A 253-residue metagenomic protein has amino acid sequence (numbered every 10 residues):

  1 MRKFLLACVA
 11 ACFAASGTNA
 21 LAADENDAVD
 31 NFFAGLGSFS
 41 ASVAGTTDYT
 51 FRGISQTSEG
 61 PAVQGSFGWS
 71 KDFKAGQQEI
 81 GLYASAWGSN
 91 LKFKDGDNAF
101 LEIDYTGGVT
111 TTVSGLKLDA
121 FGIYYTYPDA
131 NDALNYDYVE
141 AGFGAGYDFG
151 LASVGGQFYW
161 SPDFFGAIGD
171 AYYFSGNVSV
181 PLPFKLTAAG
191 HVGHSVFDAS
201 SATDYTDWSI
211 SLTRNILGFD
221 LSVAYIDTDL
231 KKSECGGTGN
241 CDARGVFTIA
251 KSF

Functional and structural regions predicted by a protein language model:
L21-S38, D72-Y83, T112-K117, A133 (+3 more regions): Short loop/turn motifs that connect adjacent beta-strands in outer-membrane beta-barrel proteins
D24-K74, G81, S85-K92: Short glycine/proline- and aromatic-enriched beta-strand/turn motifs that initiate or cap beta-hairpins
G37, E59-V63, A99-I103, L116 (+4 more regions): Residues that define the transmembrane beta-barrel architecture of outer-membrane proteins
F39-V43, Q78-A86, Y105, L118-A120 (+7 more regions): Transmembrane beta-strands of outer-membrane beta-barrel proteins
G45-F51, K71, G88-K92, T111-V113 (+7 more regions): Transmembrane beta-strands of outer-membrane beta-barrel pores
S55, F73-V113, D119-N135: Surface-exposed loop and membrane-interface regions of Gram-negative outer-membrane beta-barrel proteins
L134-A199, Y225: Detector for outer-membrane/organellar transmembrane beta-barrel domains, recognizing the amphipathic beta-strand
I210-G218, Y225, N240-F253: Outer-membrane beta-barrel "beta-signal"
